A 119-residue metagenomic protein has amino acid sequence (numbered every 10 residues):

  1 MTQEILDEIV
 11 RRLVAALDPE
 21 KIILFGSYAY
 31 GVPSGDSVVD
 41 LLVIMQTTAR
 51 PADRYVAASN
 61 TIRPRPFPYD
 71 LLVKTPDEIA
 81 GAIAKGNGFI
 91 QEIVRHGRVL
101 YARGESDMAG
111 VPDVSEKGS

Functional and structural regions predicted by a protein language model:
M1-K21, Y30-G35, M45-S119: Catalytic core of pol beta-like nucleotidyltransferases
S27: Conserved H-loop
D40-V43: Short beta-strand->loop micro-motif that forms the acidic, two-metal-ion catalytic signature in nucleotide-processing
